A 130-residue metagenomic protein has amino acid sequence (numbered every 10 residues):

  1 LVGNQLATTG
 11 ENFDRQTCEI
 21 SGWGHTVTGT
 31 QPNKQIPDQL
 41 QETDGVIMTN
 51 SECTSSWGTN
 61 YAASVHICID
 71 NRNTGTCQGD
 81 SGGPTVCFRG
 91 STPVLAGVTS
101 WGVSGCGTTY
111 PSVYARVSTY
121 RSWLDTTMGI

Functional and structural regions predicted by a protein language model:
L1-R72, V117: Chymotrypsin/trypsin-fold serine protease catalytic domain
Q16, D80-G83: Surface-exposed loop/turn positions
I36, Q41-I47, Q78, T85-I130: C-terminal subregion of chymotrypsin/trypsin-like serine protease catalytic domains
A63, G79-D80: Short, solvent-exposed loop/turn segments at the edges of secondary structure
I69, T76-G79: Short loop/turn motifs at secondary-structure junctions and domain boundaries
